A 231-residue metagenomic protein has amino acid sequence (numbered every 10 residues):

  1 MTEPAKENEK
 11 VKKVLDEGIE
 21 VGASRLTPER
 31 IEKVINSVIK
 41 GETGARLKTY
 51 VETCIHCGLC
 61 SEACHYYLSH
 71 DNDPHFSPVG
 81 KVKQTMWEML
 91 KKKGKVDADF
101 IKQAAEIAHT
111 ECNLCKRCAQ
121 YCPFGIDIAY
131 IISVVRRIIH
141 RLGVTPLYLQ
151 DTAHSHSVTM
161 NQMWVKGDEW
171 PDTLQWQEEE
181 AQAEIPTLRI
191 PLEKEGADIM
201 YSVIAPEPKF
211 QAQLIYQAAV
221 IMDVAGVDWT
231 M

Functional and structural regions predicted by a protein language model:
M1-H109: Ferredoxin-type iron-sulfur electron-transfer modules and their immediate structural context
E42-G44, K48-V51, M86-M231: Iron-sulfur-cluster electron-transfer modules
